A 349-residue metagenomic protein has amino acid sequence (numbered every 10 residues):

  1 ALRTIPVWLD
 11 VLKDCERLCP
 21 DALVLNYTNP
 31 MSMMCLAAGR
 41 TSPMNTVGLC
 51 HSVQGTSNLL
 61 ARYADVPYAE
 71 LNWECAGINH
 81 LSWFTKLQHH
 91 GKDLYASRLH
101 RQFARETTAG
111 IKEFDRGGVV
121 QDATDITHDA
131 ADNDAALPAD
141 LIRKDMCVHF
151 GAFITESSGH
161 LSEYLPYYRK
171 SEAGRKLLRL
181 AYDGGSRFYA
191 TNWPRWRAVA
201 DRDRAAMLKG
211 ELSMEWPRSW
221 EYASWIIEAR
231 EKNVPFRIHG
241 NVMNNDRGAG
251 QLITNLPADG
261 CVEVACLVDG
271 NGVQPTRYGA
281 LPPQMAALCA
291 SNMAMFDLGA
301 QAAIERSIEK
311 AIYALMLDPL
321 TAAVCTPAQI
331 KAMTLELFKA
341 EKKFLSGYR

Functional and structural regions predicted by a protein language model:
A1-T41: Rossmann-fold NAD(P)-binding glycine/threonine-rich loop
R3-V7, S52, R218, S291: Soluble or luminal CAZymes and related metallo-dependent hydrolases
A22-V24, N45-T46, N72: Beta-sheet entry/capping signal
V24-T28, G48-C50, I238-H239: A structural signal for short, well-ordered beta-strand segments and their strand-loop junctions that often border
N29-S32, H51-S52, A76-I78: An acidic- and aromatic-residue-enriched active-site/binding cleft used to recognize and process polar
L36-R40, L59-A61, T85-L87: Short acidic, glycine/serine/threonine-rich loops at helix termini
M44-L60, A64: Acidic, His- and aromatic-enriched active-site or binding-groove loops in soluble protein domains that engage sugars
P67-R349: Long, compositionally biased stretches enriched for glycine and/or charged residues
